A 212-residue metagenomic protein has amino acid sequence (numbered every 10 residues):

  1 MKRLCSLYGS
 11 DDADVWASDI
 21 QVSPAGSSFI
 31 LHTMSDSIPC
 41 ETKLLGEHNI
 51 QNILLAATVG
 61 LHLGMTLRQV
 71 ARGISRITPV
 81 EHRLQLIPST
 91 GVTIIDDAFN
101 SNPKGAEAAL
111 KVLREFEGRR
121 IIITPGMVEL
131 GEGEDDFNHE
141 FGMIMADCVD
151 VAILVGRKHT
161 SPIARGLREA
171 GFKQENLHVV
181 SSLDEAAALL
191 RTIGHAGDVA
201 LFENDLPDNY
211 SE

Functional and structural regions predicted by a protein language model:
R3, A25, S35-P39, L45-H48 (+1 more regions): ATP-dependent carboxylate-amine ligase
L4-D11: Short beta-strand elements of ligand-binding domains
D12-D14, P88: Glycine/charge-rich, flexible interdomain linkers and switch-proximal surface loops that mediate coupling
V22-S28: A short, compositionally biased
I30-M34: A generic structural motif
